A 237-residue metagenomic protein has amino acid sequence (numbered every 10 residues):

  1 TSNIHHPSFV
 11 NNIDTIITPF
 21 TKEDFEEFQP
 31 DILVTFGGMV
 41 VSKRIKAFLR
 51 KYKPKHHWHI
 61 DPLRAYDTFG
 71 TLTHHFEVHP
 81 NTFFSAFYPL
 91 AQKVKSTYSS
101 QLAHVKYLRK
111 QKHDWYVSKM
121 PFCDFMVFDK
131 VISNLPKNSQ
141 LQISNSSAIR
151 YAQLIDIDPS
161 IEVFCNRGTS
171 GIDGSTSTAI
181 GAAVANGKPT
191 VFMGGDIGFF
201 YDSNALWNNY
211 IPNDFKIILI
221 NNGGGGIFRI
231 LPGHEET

Functional and structural regions predicted by a protein language model:
T1-H56, D158-N186, F200-N204: Glycine-rich, anion-gripping cofactor-binding loops and their flanking helix/strand elements in enzyme active sites
T1-S2, H57-P62, K216-N221: Short internal beta-strands
S2-H5, I60-Y66, S147-A148: Short, polar loop motifs at secondary-structure junctions
H5-I13, Y66-H75, G226-E235: Glycine-rich, charge-decorated loop segments at or immediately adjacent to ligand/cofactor-binding or catalytic sites
G37-V41, L63, S146-A148, I197 (+1 more regions): Short glycine-rich anion-binding loops that position phosphate/pyrophosphate groups of nucleotides and phosphorylated
Y52, H57-Q101: Terminal amphipathic helices with adjacent charged low-complexity linkers/tails
H104-K188: Active-site diphosphate/adenylate-binding microenvironment
L154-T237: Thiamine diphosphate
